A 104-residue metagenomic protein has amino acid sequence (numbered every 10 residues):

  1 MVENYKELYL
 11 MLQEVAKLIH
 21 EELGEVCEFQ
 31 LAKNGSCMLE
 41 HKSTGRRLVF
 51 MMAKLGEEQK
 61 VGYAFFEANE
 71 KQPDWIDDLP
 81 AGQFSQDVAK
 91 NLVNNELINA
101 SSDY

Functional and structural regions predicted by a protein language model:
M1-T44, E67-F84, S102-Y104: Negatively charged, low-complexity tracts enriched in Asp/Glu with abundant Ser/Thr
R46-F66: Short, conserved beta-strand/beta-arch hydrophobic-aromatic motifs that form part of recognition grooves or interface
D87, N91: Divalent cation-coordinating acidic motifs and surrounding scaffolds that mediate Ca2+/Mg2+/Mn2+/Zn2+-dependent binding
L92-A100: C-terminal alpha-helix
